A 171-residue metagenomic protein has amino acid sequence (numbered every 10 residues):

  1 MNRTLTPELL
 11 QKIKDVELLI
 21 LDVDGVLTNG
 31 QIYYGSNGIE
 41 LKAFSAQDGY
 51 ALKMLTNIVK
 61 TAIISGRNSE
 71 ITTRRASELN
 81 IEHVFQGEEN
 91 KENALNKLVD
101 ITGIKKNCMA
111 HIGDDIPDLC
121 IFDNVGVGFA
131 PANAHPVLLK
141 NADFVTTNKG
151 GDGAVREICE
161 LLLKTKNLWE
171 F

Functional and structural regions predicted by a protein language model:
M1-L21, F171: Non-catalytic pre-domain segments flanking phosphatase-related domains
N2, L41-F44, E78-L79, H83-V84 (+1 more regions): Mg2+-dependent phosphoryl-transfer enzymes with acidic/Ser/Thr/Gly-rich catalytic loops
R3-T4, K14, A46-G49, N57-I58: N-terminal helical cap/lid subdomain that shapes the substrate entry/recognition surface in HAD-like hydrolases
D15-E17, V59, N107-C108: Short coil/turn segments at beta-strand junctions that form active-site/ligand-binding loops
D15-Q31, F122, V155: Asp-based phosphoryl-transfer active-site loop
L27-T56: A positional/architectural concept
A51-R75: Substrate-recognition element of Asp-dependent hydrolases with the DxDx(T/V) motif
I63-G66, F85-E89: Conserved beta-strand/loop elements of the cytosolic catalytic core of P-type E1-E2 ATPases, chiefly in the P-domain
